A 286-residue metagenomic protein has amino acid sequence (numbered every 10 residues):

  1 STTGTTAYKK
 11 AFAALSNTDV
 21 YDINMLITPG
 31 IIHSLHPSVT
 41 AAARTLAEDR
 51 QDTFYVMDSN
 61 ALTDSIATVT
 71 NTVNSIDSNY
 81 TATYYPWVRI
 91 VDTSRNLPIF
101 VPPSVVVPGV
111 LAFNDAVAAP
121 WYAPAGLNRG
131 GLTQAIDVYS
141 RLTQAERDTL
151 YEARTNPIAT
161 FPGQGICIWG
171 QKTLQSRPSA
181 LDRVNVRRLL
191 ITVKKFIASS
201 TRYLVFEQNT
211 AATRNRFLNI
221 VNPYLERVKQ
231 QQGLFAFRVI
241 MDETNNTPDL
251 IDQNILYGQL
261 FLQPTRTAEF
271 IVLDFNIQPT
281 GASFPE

Functional and structural regions predicted by a protein language model:
S1-E286: Structured, hydrophobic secondary-structure cores that serve as assembly/anchoring elements
